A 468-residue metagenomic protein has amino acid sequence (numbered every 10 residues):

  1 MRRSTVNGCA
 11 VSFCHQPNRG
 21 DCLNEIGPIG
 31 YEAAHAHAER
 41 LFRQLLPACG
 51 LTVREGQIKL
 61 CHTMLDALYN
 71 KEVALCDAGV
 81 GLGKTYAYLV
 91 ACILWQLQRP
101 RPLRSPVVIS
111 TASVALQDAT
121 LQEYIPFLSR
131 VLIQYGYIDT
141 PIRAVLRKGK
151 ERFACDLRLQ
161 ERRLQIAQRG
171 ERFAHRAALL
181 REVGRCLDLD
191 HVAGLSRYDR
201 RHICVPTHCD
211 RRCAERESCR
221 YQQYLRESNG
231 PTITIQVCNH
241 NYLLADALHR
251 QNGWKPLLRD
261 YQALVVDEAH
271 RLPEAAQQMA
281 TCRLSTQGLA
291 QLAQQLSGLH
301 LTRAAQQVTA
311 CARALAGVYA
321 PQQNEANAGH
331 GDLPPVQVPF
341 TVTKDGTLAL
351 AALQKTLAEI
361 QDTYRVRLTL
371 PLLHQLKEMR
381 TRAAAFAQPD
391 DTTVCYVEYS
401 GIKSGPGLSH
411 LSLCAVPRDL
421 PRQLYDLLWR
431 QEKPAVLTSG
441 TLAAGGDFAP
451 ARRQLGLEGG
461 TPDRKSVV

Functional and structural regions predicted by a protein language model:
N24-P47, E55, R99-Q236, H240-N241 (+2 more regions): A substrate-engagement module of RecA-like helicase motors
T52-L68: N-terminal pre-P-loop "Q-motif" helix
Y69-A74, S105, T234, K433: Pre-Walker A (Motif I) flank of P-loop NTPase domains
N70-V90: Walker A/P-loop
Y88-V90, L94, A115-D118, Q122-P126 (+4 more regions): Signature of the SF2 helicase/ATPase Hel1-core->accessory helical subdomain module
P106-V114, G136-A154, D260-R271, R283-Q291 (+1 more regions): Conserved beta-strand -> loop -> alpha-helix junction used to position metal-binding or nucleic-acid-contacting
P206-T234, A247-K255, E359-V468: A contiguous, basic/glycine-rich beta-loop/short-helix subdomain that forms a polymer-engagement track
